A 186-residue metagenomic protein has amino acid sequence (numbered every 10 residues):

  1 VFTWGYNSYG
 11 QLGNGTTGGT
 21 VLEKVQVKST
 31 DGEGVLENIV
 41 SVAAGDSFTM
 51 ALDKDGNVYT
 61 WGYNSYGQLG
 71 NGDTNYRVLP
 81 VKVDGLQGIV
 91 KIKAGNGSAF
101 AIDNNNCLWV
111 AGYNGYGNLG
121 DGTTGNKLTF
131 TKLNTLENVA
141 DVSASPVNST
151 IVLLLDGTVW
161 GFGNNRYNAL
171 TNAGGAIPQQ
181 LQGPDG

Functional and structural regions predicted by a protein language model:
V1-G186: Eukaryote-biased RCC1-like beta-propeller repeat architecture
